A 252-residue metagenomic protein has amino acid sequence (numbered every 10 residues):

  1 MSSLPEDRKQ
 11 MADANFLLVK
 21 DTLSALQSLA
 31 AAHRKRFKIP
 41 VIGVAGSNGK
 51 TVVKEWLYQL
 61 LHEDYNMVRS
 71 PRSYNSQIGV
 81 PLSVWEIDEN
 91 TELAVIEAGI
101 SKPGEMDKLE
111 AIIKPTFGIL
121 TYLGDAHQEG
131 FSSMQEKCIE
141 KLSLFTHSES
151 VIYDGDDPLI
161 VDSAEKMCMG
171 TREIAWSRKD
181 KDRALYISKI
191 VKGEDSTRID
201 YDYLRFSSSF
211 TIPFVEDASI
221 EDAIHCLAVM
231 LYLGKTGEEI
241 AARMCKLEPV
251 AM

Functional and structural regions predicted by a protein language model:
L4, D21-T22, R72, R178: Beta-hairpin (beta-strand-turn-beta-strand) motif
L4-A14, I119-M252: Acidic, Mg2+-coordinating active-site environments of NTP-dependent enzymes
M11, K20-D21: ANL superfamily adenylate-forming
L18, S24-R172, L231-L233: Phosphate-binding loop of NTP-binding sites
